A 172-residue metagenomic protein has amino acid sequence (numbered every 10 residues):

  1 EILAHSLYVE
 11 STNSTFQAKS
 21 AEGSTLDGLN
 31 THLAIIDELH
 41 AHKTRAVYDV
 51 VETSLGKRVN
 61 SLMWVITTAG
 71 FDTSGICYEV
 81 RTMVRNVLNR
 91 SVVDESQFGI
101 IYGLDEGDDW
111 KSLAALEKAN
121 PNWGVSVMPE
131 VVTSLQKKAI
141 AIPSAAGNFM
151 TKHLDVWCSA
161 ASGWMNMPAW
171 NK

Functional and structural regions predicted by a protein language model:
E1-H32: Inter-Walker segment of RecA-like/P-loop motor cores
L3, R45-K172: Non-catalytic, compositionally simple segments
G23, A41-H42: Residues immediately C-terminal
D37-E38: Walker B catalytic acidic pair
